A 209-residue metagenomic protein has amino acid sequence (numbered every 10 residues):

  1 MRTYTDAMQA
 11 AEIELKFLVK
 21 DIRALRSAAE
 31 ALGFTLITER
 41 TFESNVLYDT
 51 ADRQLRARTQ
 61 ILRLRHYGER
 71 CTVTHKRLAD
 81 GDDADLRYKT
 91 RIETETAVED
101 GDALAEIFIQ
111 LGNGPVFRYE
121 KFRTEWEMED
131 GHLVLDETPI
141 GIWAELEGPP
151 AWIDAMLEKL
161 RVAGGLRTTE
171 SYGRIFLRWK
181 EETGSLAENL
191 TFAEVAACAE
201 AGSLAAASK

Functional and structural regions predicted by a protein language model:
R2-H132, L166-K209: N-terminal strand-loop-strand beta-hairpin
D21, P149-W152: A generic "binding-loop/recognition-motif" signal
R77, P139, P150: A short beta-strand motif that forms part of the nucleic acid-binding face of small beta-barrel RNA-binding folds
G81-A84, I142-A144, W152-D154: A short local loop/turn or secondary-structure capping micro-motif enriched for an aromatic residue
E95, E145-E147: Active-site scaffold segments
L133-I140, E147: A contiguous pocket-lining binding segment that forms or flanks enzyme active sites
A151-I153, L157-T168: A hydrophobic, small-residue-rich beta->alpha segment in the mid-to-C-terminal subdomain of diverse proteins
